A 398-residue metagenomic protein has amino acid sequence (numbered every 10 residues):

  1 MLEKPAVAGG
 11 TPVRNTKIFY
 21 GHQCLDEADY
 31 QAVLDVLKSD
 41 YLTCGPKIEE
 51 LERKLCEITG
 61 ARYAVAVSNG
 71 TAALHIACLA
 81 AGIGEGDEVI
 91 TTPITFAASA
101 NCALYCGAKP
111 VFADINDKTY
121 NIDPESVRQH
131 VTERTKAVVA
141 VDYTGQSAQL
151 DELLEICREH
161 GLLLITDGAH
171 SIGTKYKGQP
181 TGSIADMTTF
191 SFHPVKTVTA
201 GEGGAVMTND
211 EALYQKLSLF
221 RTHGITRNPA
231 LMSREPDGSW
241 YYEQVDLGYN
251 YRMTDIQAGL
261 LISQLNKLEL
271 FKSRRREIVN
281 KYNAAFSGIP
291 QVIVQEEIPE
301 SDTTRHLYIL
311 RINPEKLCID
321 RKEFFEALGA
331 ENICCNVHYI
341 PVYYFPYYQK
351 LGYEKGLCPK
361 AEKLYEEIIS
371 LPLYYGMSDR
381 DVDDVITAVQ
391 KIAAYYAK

Functional and structural regions predicted by a protein language model:
M1-Y41, P46, Y242-V245, P372: N-terminal "arm"/small-domain region of PLP-dependent enzymes with the aminotransferase-like
Y41-E88, C102-C106, F112-D114, Q179: Phosphate-binding glycine-rich loop
I48-R53, A61-A64, E125, A137-V141 (+4 more regions): PLP-dependent aminotransferase class I/II
T95-A100: Conserved coil-to-alpha-helix start sites within the AMP-binding
C106, E159-H160, E331: Helix C-cap/helix->beta junction micro-motif
K109-T119, N336: Short beta-strand->loop structural element characteristic of the AMP-binding/adenylate-forming
K118-A200, A205-Q215, S370: Active-site phosphate-binding strand-loop segment of PLP-dependent enzymes
